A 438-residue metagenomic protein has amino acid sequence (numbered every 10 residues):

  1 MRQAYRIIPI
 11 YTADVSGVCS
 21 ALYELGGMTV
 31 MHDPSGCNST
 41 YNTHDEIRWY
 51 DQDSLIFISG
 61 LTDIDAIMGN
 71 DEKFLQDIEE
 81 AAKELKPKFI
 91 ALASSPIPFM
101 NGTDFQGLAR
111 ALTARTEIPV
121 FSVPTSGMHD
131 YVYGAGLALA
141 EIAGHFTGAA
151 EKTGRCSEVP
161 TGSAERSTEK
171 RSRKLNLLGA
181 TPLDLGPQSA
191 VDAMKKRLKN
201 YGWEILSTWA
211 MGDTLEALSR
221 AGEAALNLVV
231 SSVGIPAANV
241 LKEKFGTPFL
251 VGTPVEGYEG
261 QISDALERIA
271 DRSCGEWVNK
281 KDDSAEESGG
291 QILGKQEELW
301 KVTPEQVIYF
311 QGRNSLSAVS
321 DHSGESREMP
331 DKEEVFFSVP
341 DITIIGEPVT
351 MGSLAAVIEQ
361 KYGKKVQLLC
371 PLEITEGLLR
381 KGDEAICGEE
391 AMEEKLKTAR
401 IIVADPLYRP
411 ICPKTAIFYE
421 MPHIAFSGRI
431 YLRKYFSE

Functional and structural regions predicted by a protein language model:
M1-E438: An N-terminal assembly and electron-transfer interface module characteristic of large anaerobic redox and radical
